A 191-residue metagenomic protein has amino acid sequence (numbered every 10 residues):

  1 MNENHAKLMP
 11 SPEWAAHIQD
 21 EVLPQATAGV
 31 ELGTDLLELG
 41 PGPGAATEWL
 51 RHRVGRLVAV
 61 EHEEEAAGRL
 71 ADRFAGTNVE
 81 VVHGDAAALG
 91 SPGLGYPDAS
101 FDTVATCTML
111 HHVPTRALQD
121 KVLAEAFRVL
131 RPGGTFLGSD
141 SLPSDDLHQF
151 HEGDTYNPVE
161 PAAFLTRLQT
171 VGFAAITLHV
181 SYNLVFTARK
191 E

Functional and structural regions predicted by a protein language model:
M1-A6: N-terminal, positively charged/glycine-rich alpha-helical extensions of SAM-dependent methyltransferases
M9-P10, W14-A15, T135-T187: C-terminal alpha-helical "lid/dimerization" subdomain adjacent to the S-adenosyl-L-methionine
A15-T34: Conserved alpha-helix/loop element of class I SAM-dependent methyltransferases that forms part of the SAM/SAH-binding
D35, G134-T135: Short glycine-centered segments of the SAM/dcSAM-binding site in methyltransferase folds
L37, G42-P92: Class I SAM-dependent methyltransferase SAM/SAH-binding core
A105: A conserved beta-strand element that flanks and buttresses the S-adenosyl-L-methionine
T108-H112: Short catalytic micro-motifs in class I SAM-dependent methyltransferases
D120-P132: A short glycine-rich, Lys/Arg-flanked "PGG" loop and its adjoining helix->strand segment in the class I
